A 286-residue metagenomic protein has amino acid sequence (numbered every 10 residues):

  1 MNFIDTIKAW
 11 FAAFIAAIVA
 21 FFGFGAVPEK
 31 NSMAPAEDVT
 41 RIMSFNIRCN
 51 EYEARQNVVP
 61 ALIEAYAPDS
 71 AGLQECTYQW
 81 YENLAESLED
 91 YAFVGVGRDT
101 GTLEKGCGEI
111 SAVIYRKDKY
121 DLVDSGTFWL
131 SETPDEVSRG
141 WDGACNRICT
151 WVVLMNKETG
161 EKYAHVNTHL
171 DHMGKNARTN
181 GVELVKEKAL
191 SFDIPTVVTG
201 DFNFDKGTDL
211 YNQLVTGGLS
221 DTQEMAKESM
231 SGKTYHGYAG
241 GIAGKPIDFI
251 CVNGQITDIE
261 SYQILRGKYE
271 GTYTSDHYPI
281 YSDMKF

Functional and structural regions predicted by a protein language model:
F3-F14, I18-S87, G101-E104, E109 (+1 more regions): N-terminal, active-site-proximal structural segment of metallo-dependent hydrolase catalytic domains
D38-R41, E89, C107-I110, N146-T150 (+5 more regions): Residues that flank catalytic or metal-binding motifs in active/ligand-binding sites
T40-I47, V59-A85, I114, V152 (+6 more regions): Active-site beta-strand/loop signature of hydrolases that rely on acidic residues for catalysis
I47-E51, T77-W80, R98-T102, K119-Y120 (+5 more regions): Solvent-exposed loop/turn segments at secondary-structure junctions within structured extracellular/periplasmic domains
A54-V58, G95, D135-S138, G232-H236: N-terminal post-signal-peptidase region of extra-cytosolic proteins
N57, N176-K188, G240: Alpha-helical scaffold elements lining the catalytic groove of polysaccharide deacetylases
Q74-K162, E260-I264: Structured beta-strand-rich core segments of catalytic domains in phosphoester-bond hydrolases
N176, L190-T196, F204-F286: Metal-dependent phosphoester-hydrolase catalytic domains
